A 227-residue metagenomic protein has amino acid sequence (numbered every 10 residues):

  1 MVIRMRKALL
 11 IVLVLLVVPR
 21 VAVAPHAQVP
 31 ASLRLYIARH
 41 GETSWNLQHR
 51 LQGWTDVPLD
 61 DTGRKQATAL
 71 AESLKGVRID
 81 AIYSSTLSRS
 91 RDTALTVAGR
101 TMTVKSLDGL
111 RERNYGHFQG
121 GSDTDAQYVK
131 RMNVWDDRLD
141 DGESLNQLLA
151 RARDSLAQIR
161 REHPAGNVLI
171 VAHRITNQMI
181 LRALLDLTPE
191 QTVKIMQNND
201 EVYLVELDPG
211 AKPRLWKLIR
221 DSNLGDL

Functional and structural regions predicted by a protein language model:
M1-A8: Positively charged n-region of N-terminal signal peptides that target proteins for export
A8-R20: Bacterial N-terminal signal peptides
A22-L33, R113-D123, G166, R182-L227: Acidic, low-complexity terminal tails and accessory targeting/binding regions of phosphate-metabolizing enzymes
V29, T68-R131: Phosphate-coordination/substrate-recognition cap region in phosphate-metabolizing enzymes
S32-N46: Mature N-terminal segment immediately following signal peptide/propeptide cleavage in secreted/periplasmic
E42-T93, D141-R153: Loop-to-helix element that buttresses phosphate recognition and phosphoryl-transfer chemistry
G76-R78, I159-G166: Glycine-rich phosphate-binding loop signature in dinucleotide/nucleotide-binding domains
Y128-Q147: Short glycine/proline- and acidic residue-enriched helix-loop micro-motifs that form flexible lids or anion-recognition
